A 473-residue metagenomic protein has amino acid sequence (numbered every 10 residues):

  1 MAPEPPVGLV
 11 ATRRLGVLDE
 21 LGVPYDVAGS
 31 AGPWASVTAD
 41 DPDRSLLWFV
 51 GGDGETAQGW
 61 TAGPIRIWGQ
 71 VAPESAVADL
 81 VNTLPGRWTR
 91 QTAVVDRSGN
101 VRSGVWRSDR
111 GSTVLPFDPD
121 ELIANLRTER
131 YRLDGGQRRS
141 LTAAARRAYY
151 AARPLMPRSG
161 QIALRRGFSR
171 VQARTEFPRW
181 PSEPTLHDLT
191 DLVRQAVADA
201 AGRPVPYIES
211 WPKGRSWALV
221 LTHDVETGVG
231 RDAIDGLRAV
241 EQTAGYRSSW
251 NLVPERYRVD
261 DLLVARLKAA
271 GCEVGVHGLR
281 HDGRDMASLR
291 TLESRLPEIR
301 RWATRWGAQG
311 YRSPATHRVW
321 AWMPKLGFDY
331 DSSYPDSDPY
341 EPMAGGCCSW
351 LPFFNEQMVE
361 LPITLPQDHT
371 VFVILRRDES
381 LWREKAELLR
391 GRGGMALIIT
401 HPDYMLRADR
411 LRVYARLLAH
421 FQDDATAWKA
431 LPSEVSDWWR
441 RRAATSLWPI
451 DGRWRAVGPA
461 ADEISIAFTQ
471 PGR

Functional and structural regions predicted by a protein language model:
M1-W250, R256-V259, T304-R305, P324-L326 (+1 more regions): Terminal accessory/targeting
L221-E226, V274-R290: Glycine-rich phosphate-binding "P-loop"
S249-N251, G275, Q309-R312, D331 (+1 more regions): Structural detector of well-ordered beta-strand residues that form the stable sheet scaffold of enzyme domains
L252-D260, Y311-V319, D336-D338: Short, solvent-exposed turn/loop segments enriched in Gly/Ser/Thr/Pro and often Arg
L262-L263, M286-E293, W322-P324: Metal-dependent catalytic neighborhoods of phosphoester/phosphodiester hydrolases
G271-H281, F328-A344: Acidic, His- and aromatic-enriched active-site or binding-groove loops in soluble protein domains that engage sugars
V276, S313, I398-T400: Conserved beta-strand positions
L292-A303: An active-site-proximal "capping" alpha-helix that borders the catalytic cofactor pocket
